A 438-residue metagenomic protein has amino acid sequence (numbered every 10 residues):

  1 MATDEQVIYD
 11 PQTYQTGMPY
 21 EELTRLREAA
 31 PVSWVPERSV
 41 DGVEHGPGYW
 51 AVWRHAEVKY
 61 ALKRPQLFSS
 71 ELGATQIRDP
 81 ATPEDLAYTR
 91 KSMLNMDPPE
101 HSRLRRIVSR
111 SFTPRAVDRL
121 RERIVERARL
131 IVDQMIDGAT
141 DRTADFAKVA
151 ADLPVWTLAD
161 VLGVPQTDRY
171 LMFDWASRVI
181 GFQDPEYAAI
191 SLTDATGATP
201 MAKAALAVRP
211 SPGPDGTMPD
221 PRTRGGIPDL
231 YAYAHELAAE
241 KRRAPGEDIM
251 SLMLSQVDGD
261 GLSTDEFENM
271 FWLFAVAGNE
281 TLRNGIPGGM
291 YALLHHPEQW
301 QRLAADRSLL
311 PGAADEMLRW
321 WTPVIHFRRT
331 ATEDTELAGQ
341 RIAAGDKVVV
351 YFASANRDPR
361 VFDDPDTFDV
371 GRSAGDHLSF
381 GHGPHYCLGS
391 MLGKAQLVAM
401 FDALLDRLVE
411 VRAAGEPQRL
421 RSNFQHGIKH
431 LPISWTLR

Functional and structural regions predicted by a protein language model:
M1-R438: Cytochrome P450
